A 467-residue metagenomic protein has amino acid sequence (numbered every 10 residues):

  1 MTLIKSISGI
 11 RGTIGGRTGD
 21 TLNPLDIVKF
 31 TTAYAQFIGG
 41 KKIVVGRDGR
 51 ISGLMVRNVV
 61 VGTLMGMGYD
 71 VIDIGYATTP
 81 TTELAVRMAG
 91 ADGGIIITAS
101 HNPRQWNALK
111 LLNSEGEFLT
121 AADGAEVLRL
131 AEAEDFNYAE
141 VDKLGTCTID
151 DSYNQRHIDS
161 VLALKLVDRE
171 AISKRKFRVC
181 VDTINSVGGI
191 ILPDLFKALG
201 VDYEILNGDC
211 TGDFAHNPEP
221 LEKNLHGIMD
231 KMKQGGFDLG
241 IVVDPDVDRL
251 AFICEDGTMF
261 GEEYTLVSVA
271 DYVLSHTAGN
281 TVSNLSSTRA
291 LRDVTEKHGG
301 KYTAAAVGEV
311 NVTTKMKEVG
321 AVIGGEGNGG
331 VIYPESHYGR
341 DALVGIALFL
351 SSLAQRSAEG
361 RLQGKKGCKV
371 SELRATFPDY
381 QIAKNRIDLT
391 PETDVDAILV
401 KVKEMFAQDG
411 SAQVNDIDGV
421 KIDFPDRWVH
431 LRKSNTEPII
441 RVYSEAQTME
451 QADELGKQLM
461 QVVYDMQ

Functional and structural regions predicted by a protein language model:
M1-G68, T146-V179: An N-terminal, well-structured beta->alpha segment
T2, T13, N107-K233: Gly/Ser/Thr-enriched, mixed-charge loops and adjacent short helices that form phosphate/oxyanion-binding elements
T32, Q36-F37, K42-W106, D194-I253: N-terminal small/polar loop signature for handling phosphorylated ligands or for N-terminal nucleophile
G46-D48, V181-T183, C254, E335 (+1 more regions): Short glycine-centered, acidic/aromatic-flanked micro-motifs in structured strand/loop junctions that mark active-site
I74, A125-D159, A163, C254-G327 (+1 more regions): Proline/glycine-rich low-complexity loops and linkers
L111-S114, A251-E255, I332-P334: Short beta-strand-to-turn element immediately C-terminal to the catalytic PLP-Schiff-base lysine in fold type I
L239, T277-Q467: Phosphate-binding and adjacent anionic-ligand microenvironments
